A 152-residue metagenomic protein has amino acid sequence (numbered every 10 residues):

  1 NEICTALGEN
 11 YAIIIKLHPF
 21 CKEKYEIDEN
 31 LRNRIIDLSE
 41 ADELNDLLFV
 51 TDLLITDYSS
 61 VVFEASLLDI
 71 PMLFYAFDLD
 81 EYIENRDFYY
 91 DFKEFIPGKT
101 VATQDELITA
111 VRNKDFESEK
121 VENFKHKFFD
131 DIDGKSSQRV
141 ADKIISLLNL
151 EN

Functional and structural regions predicted by a protein language model:
N1-S39: Catalytic donor nucleotide-activated moiety binding site of glycosyltransferases and closely related
I14, I36, L53-I55, L73 (+1 more regions): Hydrophobic/aromatic beta-strand patches that form the interior of the parallel beta-sheet core in alpha/beta enzyme
E26-N33, S60-F128: Catalytic binding pocket for nucleotide-activated donors in carbohydrate/polymer assembly enzymes
D42-V50: Short acidic alpha-helix that forms the nucleotide-activated donor recognition element in Leloir-type transferases
F49-S59: Acidic donor-binding loop of glycosyltransferase active sites
D133-N152: C-terminal alpha-helical cap of glycosyltransferases
